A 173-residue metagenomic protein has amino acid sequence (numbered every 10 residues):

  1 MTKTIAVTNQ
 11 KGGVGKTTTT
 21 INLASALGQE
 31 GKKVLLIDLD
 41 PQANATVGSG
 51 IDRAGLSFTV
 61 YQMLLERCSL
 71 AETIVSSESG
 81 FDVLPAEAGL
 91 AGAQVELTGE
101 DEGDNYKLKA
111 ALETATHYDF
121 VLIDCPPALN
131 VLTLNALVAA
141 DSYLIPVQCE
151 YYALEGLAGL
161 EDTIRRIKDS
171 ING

Functional and structural regions predicted by a protein language model:
M1-G173: P-loop NTP-binding core
